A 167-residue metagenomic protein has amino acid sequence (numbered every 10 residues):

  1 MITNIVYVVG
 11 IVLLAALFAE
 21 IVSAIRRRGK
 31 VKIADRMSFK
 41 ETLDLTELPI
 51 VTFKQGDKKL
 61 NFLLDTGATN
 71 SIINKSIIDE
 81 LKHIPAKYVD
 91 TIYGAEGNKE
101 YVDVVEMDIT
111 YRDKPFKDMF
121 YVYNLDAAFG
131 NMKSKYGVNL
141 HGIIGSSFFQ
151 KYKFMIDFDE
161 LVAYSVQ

Functional and structural regions predicted by a protein language model:
M1-Q167: Pepsin/retropepsin-fold aspartyl endopeptidases
